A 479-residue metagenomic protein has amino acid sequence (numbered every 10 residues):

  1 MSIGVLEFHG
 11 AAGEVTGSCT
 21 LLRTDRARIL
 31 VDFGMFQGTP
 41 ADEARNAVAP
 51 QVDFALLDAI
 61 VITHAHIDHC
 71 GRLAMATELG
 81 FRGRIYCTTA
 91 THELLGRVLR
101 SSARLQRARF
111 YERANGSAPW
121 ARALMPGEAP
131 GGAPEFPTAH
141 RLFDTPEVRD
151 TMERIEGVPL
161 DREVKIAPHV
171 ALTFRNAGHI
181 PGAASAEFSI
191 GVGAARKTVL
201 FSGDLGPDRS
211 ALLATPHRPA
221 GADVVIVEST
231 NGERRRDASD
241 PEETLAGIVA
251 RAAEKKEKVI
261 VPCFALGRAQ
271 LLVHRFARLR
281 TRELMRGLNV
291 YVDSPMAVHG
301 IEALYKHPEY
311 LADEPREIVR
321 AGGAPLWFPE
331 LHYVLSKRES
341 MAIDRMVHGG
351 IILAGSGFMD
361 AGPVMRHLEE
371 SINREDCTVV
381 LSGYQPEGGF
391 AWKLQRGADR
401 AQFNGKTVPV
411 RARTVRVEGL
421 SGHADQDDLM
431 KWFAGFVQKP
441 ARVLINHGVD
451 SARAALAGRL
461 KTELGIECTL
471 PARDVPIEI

Functional and structural regions predicted by a protein language model:
M1-A55, D150-A214, R338-R345, I351 (+4 more regions): Core dinuclear metal-dependent hydrolase active-site scaffold
L6, L22, D32, H64-A65 (+8 more regions): Divalent metal-coordination and catalytic microenvironments
A12-G17, T24-I155, L205-A214, R396-N404 (+2 more regions): Pre-active-site segment of Zn-dependent metallo-hydrolases
F33-Q37, D58, R196-S202, D208 (+5 more regions): Acidic/glycine-enriched edge-of-secondary-structure segments
R84, P181, S185, G206-D293 (+2 more regions): Cap/insert and terminal regions of metallo-dependent hydrolase folds
R100-L105, Y111-E112, P241-E243, F276-L279 (+3 more regions): Short secondary-structure boundary/capping segments
S102-N176, I180, P308-H348: Metallo-beta-lactamase
L245-G388, T462: Hard-cation-handling environments
